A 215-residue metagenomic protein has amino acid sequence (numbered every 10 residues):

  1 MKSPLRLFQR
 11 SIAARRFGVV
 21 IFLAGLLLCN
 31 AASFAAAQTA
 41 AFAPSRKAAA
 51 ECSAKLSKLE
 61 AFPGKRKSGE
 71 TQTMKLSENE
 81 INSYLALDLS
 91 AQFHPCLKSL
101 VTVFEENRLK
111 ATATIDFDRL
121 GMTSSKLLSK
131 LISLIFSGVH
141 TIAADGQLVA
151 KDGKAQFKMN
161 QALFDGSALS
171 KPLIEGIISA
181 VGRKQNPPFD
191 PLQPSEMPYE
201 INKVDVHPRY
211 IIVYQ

Functional and structural regions predicted by a protein language model:
M1-R15: N-terminal secretory signal peptides that target proteins for export/translocation
R10-A13, L28, A32-S33: Intrinsic disorder/low-complexity segments in short proteins, especially the signal peptide and propeptide regions
A14-I21, S137: Low-complexity, charge- and small-residue-enriched intrinsically disordered regions
G18-N30: Bacterial N-terminal signal peptides
A35-Q215: Extracellular/lumenal and peripheral-membrane lipid-interaction modules
